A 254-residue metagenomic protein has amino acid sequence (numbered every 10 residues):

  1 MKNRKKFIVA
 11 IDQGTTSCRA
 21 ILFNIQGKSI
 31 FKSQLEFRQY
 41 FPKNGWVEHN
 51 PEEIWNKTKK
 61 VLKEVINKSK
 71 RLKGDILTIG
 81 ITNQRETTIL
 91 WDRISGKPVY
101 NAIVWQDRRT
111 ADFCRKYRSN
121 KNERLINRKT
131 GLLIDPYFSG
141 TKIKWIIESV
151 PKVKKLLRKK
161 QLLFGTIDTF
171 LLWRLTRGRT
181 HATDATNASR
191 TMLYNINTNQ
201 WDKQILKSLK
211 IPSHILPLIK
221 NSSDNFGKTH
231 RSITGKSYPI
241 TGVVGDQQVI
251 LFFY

Functional and structural regions predicted by a protein language model:
M1-Y100, D112, R128, K207 (+2 more regions): N-terminal glycine/serine-rich phosphate-binding loop of ATP-dependent small-molecule kinases, especially carbohydrate
I66, I147-K159: Basic phosphate/pyrophosphate-binding loop/patch that engages nucleotide-derived ligands
S69-W105, L133-S139, D168, L172-N195 (+2 more regions): Short beta-strand-loop/turn "lid" adjacent to the catalytic site in phosphate-handling enzymes
I76, R124-N127, K154-K159, K210-I219: Short, surface-exposed acidic
Q106-S149, Y194-S208: Glycine-rich phosphate-binding loop plus the immediately following alpha-helix
L162-D168: NAD(P)-dependent dehydrogenases' Rossmann-like dinucleotide-binding region
D184-Y254: ATP-dependent carbohydrate kinase catalytic cores
